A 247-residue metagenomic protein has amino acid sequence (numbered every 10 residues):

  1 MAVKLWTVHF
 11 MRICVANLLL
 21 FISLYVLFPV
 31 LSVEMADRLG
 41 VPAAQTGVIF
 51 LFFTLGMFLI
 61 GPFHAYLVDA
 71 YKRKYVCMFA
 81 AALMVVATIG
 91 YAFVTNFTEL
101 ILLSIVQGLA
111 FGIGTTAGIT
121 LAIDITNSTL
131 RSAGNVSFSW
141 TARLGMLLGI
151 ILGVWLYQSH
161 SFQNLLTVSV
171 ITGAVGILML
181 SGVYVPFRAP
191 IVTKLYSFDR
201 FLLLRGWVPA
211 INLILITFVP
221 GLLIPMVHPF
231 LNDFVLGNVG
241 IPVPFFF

Functional and structural regions predicted by a protein language model:
M1-T7, Y184-N212: Juxtamembrane intracellular "pre-TM" segments in multi-pass secondary transporters
W6-V30, L203-L222: Pair of pore-lining "gating" transmembrane helices in MFS-fold secondary transporters
V30-A43, P225-P242: Short amphipathic helix-loop junctions that connect adjacent transmembrane helices in Major Facilitator Superfamily/SLC
G40, K72, F93-T98: Helix-breaking motifs and short loop linkers at transmembrane-helix boundaries and internal kinks in secondary membrane
T54-P62, M146-L147: Residue-level signature of mid-helix packing/kink "hotspots" within the transmembrane helices of 12-pass Major
L59-A92: Conserved MFS/SLC helix-loop-helix module at the cytosolic interface between two early adjacent transmembrane helices
I105-T141: Cytoplasmic helix-loop-helix junction between adjacent transmembrane helices in 12-TM secondary transporters
I171-A189: C-terminal membrane-cytosol helix-exit motif in multi-pass small-molecule transporters
